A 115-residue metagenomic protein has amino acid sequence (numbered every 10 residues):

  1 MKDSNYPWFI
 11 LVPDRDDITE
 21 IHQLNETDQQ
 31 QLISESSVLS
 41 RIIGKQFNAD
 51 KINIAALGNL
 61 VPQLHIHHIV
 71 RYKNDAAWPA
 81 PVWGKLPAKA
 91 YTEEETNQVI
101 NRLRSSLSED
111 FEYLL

Functional and structural regions predicted by a protein language model:
M1-L115: HIT superfamily nucleotide-processing domains
